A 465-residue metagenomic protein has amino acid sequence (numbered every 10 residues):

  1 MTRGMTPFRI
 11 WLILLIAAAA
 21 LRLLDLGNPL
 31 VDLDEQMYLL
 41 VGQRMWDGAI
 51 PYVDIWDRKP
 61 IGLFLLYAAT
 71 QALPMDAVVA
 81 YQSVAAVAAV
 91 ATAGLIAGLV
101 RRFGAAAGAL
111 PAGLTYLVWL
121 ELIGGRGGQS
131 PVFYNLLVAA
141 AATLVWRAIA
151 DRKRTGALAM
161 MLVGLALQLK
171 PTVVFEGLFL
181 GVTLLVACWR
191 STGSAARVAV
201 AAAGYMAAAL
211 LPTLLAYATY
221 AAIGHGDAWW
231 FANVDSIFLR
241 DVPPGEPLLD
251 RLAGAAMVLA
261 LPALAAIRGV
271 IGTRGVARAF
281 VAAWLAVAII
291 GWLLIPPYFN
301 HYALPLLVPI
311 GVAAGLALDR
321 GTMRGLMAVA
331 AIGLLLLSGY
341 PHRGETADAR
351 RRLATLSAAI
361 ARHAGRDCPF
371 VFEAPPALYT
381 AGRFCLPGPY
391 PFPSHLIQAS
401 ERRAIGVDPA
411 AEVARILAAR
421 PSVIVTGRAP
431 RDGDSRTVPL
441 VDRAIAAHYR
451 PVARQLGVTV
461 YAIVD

Functional and structural regions predicted by a protein language model:
F8-R9, I96-V118, N135-L136, D151-R154: Transmembrane-helix signature of polytopic, membrane-embedded enzymes that assemble or transfer cell-envelope glycans
S83-F103, A140: Transmembrane-helix motifs of polytopic, lipid-linked glycan transferases
R101-R102, A107, A141-L158, C188-R190 (+2 more regions): Membrane-interface transmembrane helices that cradle and orient dolichyl/undecaprenyl
G124-Y134, F299-N300: Short acidic/glycine- and proline-prone juxtamembrane loop motifs at membrane-interface regions of multi-pass membrane
Y134-D151, T155-V163, L184, I310-A313: Specific aromatic-rich, kink-prone transmembrane helix
T155-P171, G177-V182, L211, L285-L294: Membrane-interface alpha helices of multi-pass inner-membrane proteins
F175, I295-T322: Hydrophobic/aromatic-rich transmembrane helices and adjacent perimembrane loops
T346-R402, G406-S435: Short periplasmic/luminal acceptor-recognition loop of GT-C membrane glycosyltransferases, typified by
